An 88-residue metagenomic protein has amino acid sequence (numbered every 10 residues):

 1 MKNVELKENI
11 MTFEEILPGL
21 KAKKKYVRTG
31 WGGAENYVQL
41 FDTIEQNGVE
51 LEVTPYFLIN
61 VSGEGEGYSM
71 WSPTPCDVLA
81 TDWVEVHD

Functional and structural regions predicted by a protein language model:
M1-T29: Propeptides and adjacent flexible N-terminal/non-core segments of secreted, proteolytically processed extracellular
E5, P18, K23, G33 (+3 more regions): Alpha-helical protein-protein interaction elements
K7-I10, G19-A22, V38-F41, G63-Y68: Short amphipathic alpha-helical surface micro-motifs
R28-V61: Extracellular attachment/recognition segments
F57-D88: Short, compact, well-ordered microdomains
